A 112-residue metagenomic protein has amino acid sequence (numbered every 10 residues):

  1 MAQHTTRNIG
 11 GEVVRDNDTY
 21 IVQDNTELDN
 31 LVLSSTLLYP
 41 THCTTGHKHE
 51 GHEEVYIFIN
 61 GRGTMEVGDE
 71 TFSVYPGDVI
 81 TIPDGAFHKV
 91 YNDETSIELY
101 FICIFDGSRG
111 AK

Functional and structural regions predicted by a protein language model:
M1-L31, T45, K112: A short, N-terminal "cap"/entry segment at the start of jelly-roll beta-barrel domains of the cupin/DSBH fold
S34-E50: Conserved short histidine dyad/triad with adjacent acidic residue
T36, R62, E70-F72: Well-ordered beta-strand scaffold positions
C43-T45, G61-V67: Short beta-strand segments in beta-sandwich/barrel cores
G51-E53, F58-G63: Glycine- and acidic-residue-biased ligand/ion/polar-headgroup-sensing regions
E70-D84: Short acidic-glycine-tyrosine-enriched beta hairpin
D84-A111: Ligand-binding loop in jelly-roll beta-barrel domains
